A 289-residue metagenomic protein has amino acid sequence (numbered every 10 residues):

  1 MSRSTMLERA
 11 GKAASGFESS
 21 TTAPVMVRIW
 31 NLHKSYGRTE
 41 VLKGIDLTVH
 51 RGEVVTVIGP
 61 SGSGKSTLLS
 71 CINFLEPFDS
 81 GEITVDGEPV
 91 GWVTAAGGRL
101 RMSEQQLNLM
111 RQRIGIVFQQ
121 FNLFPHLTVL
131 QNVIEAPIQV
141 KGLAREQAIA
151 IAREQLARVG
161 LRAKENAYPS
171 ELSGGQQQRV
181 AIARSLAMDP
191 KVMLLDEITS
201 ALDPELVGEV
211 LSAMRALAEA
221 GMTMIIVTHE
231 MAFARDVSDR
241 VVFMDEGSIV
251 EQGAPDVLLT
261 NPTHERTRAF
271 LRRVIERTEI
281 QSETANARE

Functional and structural regions predicted by a protein language model:
L127-E135: Short coil-to-helix segment of the ABC ATPase nucleotide-binding domain corresponding to the Q-loop/switch region
Y168-L172, Q176: Conserved ABC ATPase signature
A187-K191: A short, proline-enriched helix->beta-strand linker immediately N-terminal to the Walker B motif in ABC-type P-loop
M193-D196: Catalytic Walker B motif of ABC-type/P-loop ATPase nucleotide-binding domains
T228-H229: H-loop/switch region of ABC-family ATPase nucleotide-binding domains
Q252-G253: ABC ATPase "signature
